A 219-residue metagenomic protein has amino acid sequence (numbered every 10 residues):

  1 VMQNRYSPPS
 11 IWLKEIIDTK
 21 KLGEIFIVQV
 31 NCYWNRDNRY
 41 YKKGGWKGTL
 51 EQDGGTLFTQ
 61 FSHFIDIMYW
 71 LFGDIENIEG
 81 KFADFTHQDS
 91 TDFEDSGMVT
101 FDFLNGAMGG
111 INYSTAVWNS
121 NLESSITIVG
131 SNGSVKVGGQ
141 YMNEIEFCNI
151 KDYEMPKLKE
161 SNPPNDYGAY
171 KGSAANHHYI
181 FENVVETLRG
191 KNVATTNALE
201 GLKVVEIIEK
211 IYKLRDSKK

Functional and structural regions predicted by a protein language model:
N4-S90, K218: Predominantly a Rossmann-like dinucleotide-binding segment in NAD(P)-dependent oxidoreductases
R5, N35, A116, T195 (+1 more regions): Glycine-/small-residue-rich active-site loops that bind phosphorylated ligands and cofactors
D18, L104, N183-K219: C-terminal helix-rich "cap/oligomerization" subdomain common to oxidoreductases
T59, I65-E144, H178-K191: Contiguous beta-strand/loop segments that form the cofactor/metal-binding neighborhood of enzyme cores
I126, M142-K159: Short polybasic amphipathic segments
K157-G172: C-terminal "lid/loop" region of Rossmann-like NAD(P)-dependent oxidoreductases
G168-E182: Active-site loop of classical SDR/Rossmann-like NAD(P)-dependent oxidoreductases, centered on the catalytic Tyr-X3-Lys
